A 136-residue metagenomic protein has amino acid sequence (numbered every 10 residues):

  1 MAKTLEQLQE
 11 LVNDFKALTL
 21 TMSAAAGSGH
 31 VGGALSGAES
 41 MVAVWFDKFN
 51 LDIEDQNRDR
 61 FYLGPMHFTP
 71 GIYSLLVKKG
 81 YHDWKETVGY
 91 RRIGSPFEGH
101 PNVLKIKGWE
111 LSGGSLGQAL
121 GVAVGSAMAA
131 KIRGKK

Functional and structural regions predicted by a protein language model:
M1-F15: N-terminal hydrophobic or amphipathic helices/low-complexity stretches enriched in small/hydrophobic/Pro/Gly
L5-L8, T19-M22, A34-K136: Cofactor-binding active-site loop characterized by glycine-rich and histidine/acidic residues
V12-S28: N-terminal capping segment at the start of a domain
G27-L35: Structural motif
